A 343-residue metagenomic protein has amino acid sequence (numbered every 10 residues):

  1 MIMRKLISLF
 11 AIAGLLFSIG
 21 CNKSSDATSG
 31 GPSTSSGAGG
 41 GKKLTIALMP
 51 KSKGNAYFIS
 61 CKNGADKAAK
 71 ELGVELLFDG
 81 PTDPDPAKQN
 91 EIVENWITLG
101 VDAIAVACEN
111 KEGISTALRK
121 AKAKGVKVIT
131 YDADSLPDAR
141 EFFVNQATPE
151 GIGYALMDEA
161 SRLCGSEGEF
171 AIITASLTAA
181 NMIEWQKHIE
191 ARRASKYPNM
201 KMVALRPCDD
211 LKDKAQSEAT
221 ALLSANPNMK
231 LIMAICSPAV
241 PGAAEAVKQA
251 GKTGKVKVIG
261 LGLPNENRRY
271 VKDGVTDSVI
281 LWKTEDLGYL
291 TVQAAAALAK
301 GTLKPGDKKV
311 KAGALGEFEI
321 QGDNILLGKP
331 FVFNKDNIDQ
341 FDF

Functional and structural regions predicted by a protein language model:
M1-L6, A65: Positively charged n-region of N-terminal signal peptides that target proteins for export
I2-M3, F10, P50-K51: Short linear sequence motifs
S8-F10, S35: Short, intrinsically disordered, low-complexity terminal segments
F10-S18: Bacterial N-terminal signal peptides
C21-F343: A residue-level marker of the well-folded mature domains of exported/periplasmic proteins
